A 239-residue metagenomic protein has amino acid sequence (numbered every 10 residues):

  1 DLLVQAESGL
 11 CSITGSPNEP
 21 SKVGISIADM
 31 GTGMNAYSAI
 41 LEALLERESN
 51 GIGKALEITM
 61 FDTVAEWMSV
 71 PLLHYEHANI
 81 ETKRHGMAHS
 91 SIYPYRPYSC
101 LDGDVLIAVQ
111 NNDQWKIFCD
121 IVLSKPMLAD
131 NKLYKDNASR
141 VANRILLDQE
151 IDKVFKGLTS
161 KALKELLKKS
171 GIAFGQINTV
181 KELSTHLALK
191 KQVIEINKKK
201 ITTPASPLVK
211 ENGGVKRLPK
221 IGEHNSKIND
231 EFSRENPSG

Functional and structural regions predicted by a protein language model:
D1-V105, V109: Active-site-adjacent "lid/gating" segments in soluble enzymes
T32-A36, Q114, N225: Catalytic-loop motifs flanking and including active-site residues across diverse enzymes
Y75-T82, H186-N197: Short, surface-exposed loop/helix-turn segments at secondary-structure junctions that function as lids/hinges flanking
H85-S90, Y95-R96, I107, A142 (+2 more regions): Short Gly/Pro-enriched turn/cap motifs at secondary-structure boundaries
Y93-S170, F174: Aromatic-enriched alpha-helical interface/lid elements that frame and gate functional surfaces
K168-L189: Conserved PLP cofactor-binding pocket of PLP-dependent enzymes
I194-G239: Flexible, small-/acidic-enriched active-site or ligand-binding loops
